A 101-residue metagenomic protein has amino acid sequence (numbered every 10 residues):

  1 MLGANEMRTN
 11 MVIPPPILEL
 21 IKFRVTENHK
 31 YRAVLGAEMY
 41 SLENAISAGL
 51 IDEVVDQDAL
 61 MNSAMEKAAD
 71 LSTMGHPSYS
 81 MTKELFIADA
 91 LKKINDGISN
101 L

Functional and structural regions predicted by a protein language model:
M1, E38-M39: Residue at a beta-strand N-cap/secondary-structure junction
M1-A33: CoA-thioester-processing core
P14, I21-F23, T73-M74, S99-L101: Short, low-complexity, polar/charged sequence segments that are solvent-exposed and flexible
T26-Y31, Y40-S47: Short, structured loop/turn "capping" segments at alpha-beta junctions
R32, G36-E38, E53: Well-ordered beta-strand positions
A33-V34, L85, L101: Helix-loop "lid/cap" segments that line or gate small-molecule binding pockets
L42, I46-I98: C-terminal long alpha-helix characteristic of the crotonase
